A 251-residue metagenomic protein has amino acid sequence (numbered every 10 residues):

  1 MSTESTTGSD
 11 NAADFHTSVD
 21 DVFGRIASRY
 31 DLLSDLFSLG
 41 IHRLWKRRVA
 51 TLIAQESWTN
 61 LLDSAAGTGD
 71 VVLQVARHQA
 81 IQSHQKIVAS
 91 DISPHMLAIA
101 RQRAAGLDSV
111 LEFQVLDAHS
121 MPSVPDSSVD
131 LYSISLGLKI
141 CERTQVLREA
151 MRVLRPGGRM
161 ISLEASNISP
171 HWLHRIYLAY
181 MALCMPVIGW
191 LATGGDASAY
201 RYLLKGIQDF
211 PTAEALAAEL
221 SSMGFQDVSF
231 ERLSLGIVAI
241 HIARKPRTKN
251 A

Functional and structural regions predicted by a protein language model:
M1-D31, A192: N-terminal, positively charged/glycine-rich alpha-helical extensions of SAM-dependent methyltransferases
L39-T59, Q74: Conserved alpha-helix/loop element of class I SAM-dependent methyltransferases that forms part of the SAM/SAH-binding
N60-M121: Class I SAM-dependent methyltransferase SAM/SAH-binding core
H119-Y132: A short acidic, Gly/Pro-enriched loop at the edge of an enzyme's catalytic core that lines a small-molecule cofactor
D130-T144: A short SAM/SAH-binding and catalytic strip from SAM-dependent methyltransferases
T144-P156: A short glycine-rich, Lys/Arg-flanked "PGG" loop and its adjoining helix->strand segment in the class I
L163, N167-E219: C-terminal alpha-helical "lid/dimerization" subdomain adjacent to the S-adenosyl-L-methionine
Q226-A251: Core SAM-dependent methyltransferase catalytic element
